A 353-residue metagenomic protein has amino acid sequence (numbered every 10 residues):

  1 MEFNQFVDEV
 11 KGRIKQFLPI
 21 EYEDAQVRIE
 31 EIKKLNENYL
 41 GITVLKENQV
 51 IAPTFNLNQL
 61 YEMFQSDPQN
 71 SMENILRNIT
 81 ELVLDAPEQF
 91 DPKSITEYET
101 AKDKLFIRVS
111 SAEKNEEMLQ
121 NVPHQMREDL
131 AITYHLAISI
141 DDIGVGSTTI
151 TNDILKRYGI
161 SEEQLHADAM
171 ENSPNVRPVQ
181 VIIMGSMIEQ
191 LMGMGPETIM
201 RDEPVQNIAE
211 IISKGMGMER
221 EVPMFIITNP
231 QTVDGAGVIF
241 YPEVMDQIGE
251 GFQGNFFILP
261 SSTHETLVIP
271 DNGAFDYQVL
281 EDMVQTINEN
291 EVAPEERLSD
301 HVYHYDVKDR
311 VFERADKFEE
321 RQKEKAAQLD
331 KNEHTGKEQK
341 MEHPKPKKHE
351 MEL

Functional and structural regions predicted by a protein language model:
Q5-G217: Extended, low-hydrophobicity segments enriched in charged/polar residues
E30-L35, T263-T266, V302-K308: A glycine-rich phosphate-binding loop feature that marks nucleotide/adenosyl-phosphate handling sites
R220-A236: Short glycine-/aliphatic-rich beta-strand segments at the starts of folded cytosolic domains
A236-G249: Short amphipathic alpha-helix segments
G254-I258: A short linear hydrophobic-aromatic micro-motif
S261-S299: C-terminal structured domain segments
Q285-Q322: TerminUS-proximal long segments
A326-L353: Non-Sec secretion/translocation targeting segments of pathogen effectors
